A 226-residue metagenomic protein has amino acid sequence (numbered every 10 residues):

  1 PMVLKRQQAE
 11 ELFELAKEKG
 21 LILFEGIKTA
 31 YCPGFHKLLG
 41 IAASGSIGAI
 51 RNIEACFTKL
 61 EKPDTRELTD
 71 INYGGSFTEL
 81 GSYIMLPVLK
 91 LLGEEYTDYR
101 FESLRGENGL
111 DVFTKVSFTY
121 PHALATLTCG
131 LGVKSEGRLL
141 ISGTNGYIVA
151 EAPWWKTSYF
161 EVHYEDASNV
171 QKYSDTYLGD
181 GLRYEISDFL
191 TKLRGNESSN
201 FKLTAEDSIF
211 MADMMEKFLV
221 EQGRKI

Functional and structural regions predicted by a protein language model:
P1-I27: Beta-strand-loop-alpha-helix segment that lines the small-molecule cofactor/substrate pocket of alpha/beta enzymes
M2, I27-A30, C56-E61, L131 (+3 more regions): Short, flexible active-site-adjacent loop segments at beta-strand->alpha-helix junctions, enriched in small/polar
Q8-F13, D188-I226: C-terminal helix-rich "cap/oligomerization" subdomain common to oxidoreductases
A9, F35, I84-M85, T157 (+2 more regions): A general structural signal for well-ordered alpha-helical segments in protein cores
G20-I22, A49, P121-A123: Short, well-ordered coil/turn segments that N-cap beta-strands
T29-Y99: Predominantly a Rossmann-like dinucleotide-binding segment in NAD(P)-dependent oxidoreductases
M85-Y159, I186-N196: Contiguous beta-strand/loop segments that form the cofactor/metal-binding neighborhood of enzyme cores
Y173-S187, L203: Active-site loop of classical SDR/Rossmann-like NAD(P)-dependent oxidoreductases, centered on the catalytic Tyr-X3-Lys
